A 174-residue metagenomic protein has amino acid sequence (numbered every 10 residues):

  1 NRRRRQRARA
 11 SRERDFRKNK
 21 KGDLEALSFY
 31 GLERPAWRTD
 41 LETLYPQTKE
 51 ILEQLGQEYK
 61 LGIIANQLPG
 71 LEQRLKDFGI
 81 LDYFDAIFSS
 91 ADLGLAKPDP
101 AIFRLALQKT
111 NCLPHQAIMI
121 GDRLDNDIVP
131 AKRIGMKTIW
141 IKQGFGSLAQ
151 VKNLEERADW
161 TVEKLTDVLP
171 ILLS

Functional and structural regions predicted by a protein language model:
N1-Q57, L68, E72-Q73, W160: N-terminal helical cap/lid subdomain that shapes the substrate entry/recognition surface in HAD-like hydrolases
L27-L32, K49-E53, Y59-S174: Asp-based, Mg2+/Mn2+-dependent phosphohydrolase catalytic module
